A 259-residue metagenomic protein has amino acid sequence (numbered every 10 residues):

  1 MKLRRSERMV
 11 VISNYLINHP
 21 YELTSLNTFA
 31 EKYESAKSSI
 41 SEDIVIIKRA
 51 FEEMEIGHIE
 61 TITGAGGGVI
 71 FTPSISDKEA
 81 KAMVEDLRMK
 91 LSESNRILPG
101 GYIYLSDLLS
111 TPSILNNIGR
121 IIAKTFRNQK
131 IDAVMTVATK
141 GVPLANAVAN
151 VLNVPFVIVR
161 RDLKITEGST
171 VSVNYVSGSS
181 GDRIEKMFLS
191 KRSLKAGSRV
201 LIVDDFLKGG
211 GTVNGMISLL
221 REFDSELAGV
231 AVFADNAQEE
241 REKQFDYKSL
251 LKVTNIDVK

Functional and structural regions predicted by a protein language model:
K2-I202, K208-K259: PRPP-associated nucleotide enzymes
